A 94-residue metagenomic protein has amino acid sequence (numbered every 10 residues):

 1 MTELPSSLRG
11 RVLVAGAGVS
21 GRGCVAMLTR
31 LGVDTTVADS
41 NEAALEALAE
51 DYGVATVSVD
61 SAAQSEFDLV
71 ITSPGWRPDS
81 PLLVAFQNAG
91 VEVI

Functional and structural regions predicted by a protein language model:
M1-I94: N-terminal leader/targeting and accessory segments in enzymes
